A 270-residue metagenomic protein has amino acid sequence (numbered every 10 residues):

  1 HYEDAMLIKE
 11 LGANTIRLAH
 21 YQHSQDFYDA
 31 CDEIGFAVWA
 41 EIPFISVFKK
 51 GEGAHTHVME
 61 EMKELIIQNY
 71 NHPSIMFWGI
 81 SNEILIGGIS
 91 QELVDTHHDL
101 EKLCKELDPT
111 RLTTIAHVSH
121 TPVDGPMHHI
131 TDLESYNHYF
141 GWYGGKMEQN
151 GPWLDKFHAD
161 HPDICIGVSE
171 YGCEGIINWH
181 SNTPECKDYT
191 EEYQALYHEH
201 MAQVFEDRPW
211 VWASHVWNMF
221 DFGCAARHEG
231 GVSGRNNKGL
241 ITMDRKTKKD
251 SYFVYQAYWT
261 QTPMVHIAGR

Functional and structural regions predicted by a protein language model:
H1-R270: Extended substrate-binding grooves/exosites of carbohydrate-active enzymes
